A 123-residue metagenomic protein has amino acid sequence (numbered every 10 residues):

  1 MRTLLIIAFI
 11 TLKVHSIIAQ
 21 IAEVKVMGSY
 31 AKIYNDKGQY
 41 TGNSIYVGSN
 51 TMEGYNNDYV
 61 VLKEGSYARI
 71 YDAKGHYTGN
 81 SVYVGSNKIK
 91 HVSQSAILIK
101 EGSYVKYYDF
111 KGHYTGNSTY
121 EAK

Functional and structural regions predicted by a protein language model:
T3-K13: Sec-dependent N-terminal signal peptides
V14-A19: Sec/Tat signal peptide C-region and signal peptidase I cleavage site
Q20-I21, Y46-D58, V84-S95, A122-K123: Repeated scaffold domains used in trafficking and secretory/extracellular systems, primarily beta-propellers
Q20-V26, A31-K32, N56-E64, S93-E101: Short beta-strand elements that form the blades of beta-propeller/WD-repeat-like and other beta-sheet-rich scaffold
I21-E23, M27-S29, Y114, S118-K123: Low-complexity or membrane-interfacial segments used for flexible interactions
K32-I45, R69-V82, Y108-Y120: Surface-exposed loop/turn elements that mediate protein-protein interactions on large endomembrane-trafficking
Y40-Y71: N-terminal, post-signal-peptide region of Sec/Tat-exported proteins
N50, S66-R69, V82, N87 (+1 more regions): Conserved positions within tandem-repeat grammars
